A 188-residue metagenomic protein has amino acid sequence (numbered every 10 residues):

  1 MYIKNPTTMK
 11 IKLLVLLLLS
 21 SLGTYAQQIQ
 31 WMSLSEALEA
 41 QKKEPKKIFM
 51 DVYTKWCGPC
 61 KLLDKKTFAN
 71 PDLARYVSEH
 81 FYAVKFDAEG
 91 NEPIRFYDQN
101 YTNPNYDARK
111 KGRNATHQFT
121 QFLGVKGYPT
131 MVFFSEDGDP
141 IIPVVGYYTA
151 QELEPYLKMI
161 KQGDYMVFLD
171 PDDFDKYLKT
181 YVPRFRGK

Functional and structural regions predicted by a protein language model:
I3, I11-L22: Sec-dependent N-terminal signal peptides
L22-Q28: Sec/Tat signal peptide C-region and signal peptidase I cleavage site
Q27, G124, S135, I141-K188: Non-globular targeting/processing and membrane-anchoring segments
Q30-K47, V77: A short beta-strand-turn-helix
S33-E36, L62, D72, N114-Q118 (+2 more regions): Extracytoplasmic/secreted proteins, especially bacterial periplasmic and envelope-associated proteins
E44-K61, A83: Short active-site neighborhood of thiol/selenol oxidoreductases, capturing the structured segment around
K55-A69, D137: Periplasmic/extracellular electron-transfer cofactor-ligation site, primarily the c-type cytochrome heme-c attachment
P71-A74, S78-I142, P155-I160: Thioredoxin-like thiol-disulfide oxidoreductase module
